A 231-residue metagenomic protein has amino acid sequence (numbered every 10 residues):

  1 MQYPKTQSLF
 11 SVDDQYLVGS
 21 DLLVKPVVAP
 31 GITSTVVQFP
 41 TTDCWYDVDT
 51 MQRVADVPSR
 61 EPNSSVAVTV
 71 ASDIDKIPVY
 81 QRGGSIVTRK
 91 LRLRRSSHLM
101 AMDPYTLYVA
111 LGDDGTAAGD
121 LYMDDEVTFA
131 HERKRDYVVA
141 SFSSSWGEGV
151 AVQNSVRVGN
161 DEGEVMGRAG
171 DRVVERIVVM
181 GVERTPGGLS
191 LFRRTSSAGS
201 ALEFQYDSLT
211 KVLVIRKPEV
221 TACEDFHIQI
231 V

Functional and structural regions predicted by a protein language model:
M1-T195, E219-T221: Catalytic core of carbohydrate-active enzymes
V66, K211-L213, E224-F226: Short strand-edge motifs at loop-to-beta-strand transitions and within beta-strands of extracellular beta-rich domains
R194-T221: Extracellular/luminal ectodomains and secreted, surface-exposed scaffolds of diverse proteins
P218-V231: Surface-exposed interaction regions enriched in Ser/Thr/Asp/Glu that occur as long low-complexity tracts or repetitive
